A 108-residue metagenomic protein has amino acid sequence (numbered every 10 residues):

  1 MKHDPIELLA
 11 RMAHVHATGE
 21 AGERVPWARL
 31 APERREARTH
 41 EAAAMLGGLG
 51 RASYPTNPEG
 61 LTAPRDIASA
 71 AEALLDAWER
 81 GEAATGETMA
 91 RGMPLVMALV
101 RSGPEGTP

Functional and structural regions predicted by a protein language model:
M1, M89, E105-P108: A broadly structural signal marking compact, well-ordered functional cores that mediate small-ligand/cofactor/substrate
K2-P26, G47-G86: Amphipathic alpha-helical oligomerization segments
T18-A21, H40, S102: Juxtamembrane/membrane-water interface recognition
V25-G50: Amphipathic alpha-helical segments that form the core helices of the histone-fold
P32, T85-V96: Short, charged, amphipathic alpha-helical segments
R38, P64, T88-G92: Hydrophobic packing residues in well-ordered alpha-helices of helical domains and bundles
V96-P108: Short, charged, intrinsically disordered terminal tails
